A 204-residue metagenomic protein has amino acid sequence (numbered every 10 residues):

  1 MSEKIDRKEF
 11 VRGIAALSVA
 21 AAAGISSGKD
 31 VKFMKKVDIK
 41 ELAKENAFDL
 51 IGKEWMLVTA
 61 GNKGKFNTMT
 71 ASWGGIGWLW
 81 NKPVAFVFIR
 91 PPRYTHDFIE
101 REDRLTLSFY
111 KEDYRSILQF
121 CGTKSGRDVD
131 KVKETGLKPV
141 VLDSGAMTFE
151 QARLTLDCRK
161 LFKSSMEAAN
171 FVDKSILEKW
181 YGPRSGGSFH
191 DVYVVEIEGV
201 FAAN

Functional and structural regions predicted by a protein language model:
S2-S18: N-terminal secretory signal peptides and thylakoid transit peptides that target proteins across membranes
I5, S26-K32: Short, low-complexity interaction segments enriched in Ser/Thr/Pro/Gly
G13-S18, V31-N204: Basic, polyanion-binding surface patches
V19-S26: Hydrophobic h-region of N-terminal signal peptides that target proteins for export in Gram-negative bacteria
